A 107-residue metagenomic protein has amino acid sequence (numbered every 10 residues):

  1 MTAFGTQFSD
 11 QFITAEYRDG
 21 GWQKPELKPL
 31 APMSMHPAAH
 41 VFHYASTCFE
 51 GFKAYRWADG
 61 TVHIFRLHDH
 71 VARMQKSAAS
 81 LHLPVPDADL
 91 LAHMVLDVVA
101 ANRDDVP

Functional and structural regions predicted by a protein language model:
M1-P107: Conserved alpha/beta cores of soluble small-molecule-handling proteins
